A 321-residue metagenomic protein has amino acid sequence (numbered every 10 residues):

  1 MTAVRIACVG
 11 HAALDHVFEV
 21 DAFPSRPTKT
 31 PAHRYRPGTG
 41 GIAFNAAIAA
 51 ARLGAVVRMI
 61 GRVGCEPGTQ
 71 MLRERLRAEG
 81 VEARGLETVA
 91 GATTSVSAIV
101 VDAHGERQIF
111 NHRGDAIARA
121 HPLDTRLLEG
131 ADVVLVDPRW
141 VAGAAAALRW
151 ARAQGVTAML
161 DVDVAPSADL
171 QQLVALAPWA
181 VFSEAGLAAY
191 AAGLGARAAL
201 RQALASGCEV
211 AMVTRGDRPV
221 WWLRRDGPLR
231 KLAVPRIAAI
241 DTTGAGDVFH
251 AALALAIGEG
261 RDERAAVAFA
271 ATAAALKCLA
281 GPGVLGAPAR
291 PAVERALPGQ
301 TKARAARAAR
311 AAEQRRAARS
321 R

Functional and structural regions predicted by a protein language model:
M1-I6, A196-R321: Conserved phosphate-binding/catalytic region of the ribokinase-like
M1-R62, P67-M71, A78, E313-R321: Glycine-rich phosphate/adenosyl-contacting loop at the front of the ribokinase-like
A7, R58, L135, M159-D161 (+1 more regions): Structural detector of well-ordered beta-strand residues that form the stable sheet scaffold of enzyme domains
A51, R152, G258: Gly/Ala-rich phosphate-binding loop of Rossmann-like dinucleotide-binding domains, activating on the conserved
R62, T88-V89, I99-P138: Conserved phosphate-binding/catalytic loop of the ribokinase/pfkB sugar-kinase fold
R75-G91: A glycine-rich helix N-cap at a beta->alpha junction
A116-D124, A142-G143, D161-A168: Active-site glycine-rich loop that binds ribose-phosphate moieties when present
L148, R152-K231, A238: Conserved phosphate/ATP/ADP-binding segment of small-molecule kinases
